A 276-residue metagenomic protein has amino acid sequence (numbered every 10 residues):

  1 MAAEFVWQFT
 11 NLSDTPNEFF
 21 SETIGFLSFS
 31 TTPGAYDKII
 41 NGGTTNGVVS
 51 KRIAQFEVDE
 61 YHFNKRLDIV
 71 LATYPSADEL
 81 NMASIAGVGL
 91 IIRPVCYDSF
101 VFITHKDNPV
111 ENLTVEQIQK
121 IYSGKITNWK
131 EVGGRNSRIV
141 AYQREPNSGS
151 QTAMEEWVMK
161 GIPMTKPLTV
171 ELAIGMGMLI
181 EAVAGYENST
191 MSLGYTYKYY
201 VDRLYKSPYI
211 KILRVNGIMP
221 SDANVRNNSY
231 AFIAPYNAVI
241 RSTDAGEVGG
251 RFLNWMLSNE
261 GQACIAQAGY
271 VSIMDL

Functional and structural regions predicted by a protein language model:
M1-L276: Exported/periplasmic ABC-transporter solute-binding proteins
